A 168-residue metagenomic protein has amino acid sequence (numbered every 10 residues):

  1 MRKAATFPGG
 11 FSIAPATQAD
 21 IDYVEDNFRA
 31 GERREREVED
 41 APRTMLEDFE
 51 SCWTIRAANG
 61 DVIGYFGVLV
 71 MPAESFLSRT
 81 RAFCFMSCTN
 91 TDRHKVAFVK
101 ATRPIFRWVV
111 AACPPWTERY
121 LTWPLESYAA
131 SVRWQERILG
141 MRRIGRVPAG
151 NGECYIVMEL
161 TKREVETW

Functional and structural regions predicted by a protein language model:
G9-V24: A short beta-loop-alpha structural element at the N-terminal edge of CoA-dependent acyl/N-acetyltransferase catalytic
R33-C52: Active-site rim helix/loop that mediates acceptor-substrate recognition in acyltransferases
E50-L69: Conserved beta-hairpin
V68-F76: A conserved beta-strand-loop-helix scaffold within acyl/acetyltransferase catalytic domains
L77-H94, F98: Conserved acetyl-CoA binding element of GNAT-fold acetyltransferases
F83, A149-W168: C-terminal "cap" of GNAT-fold acetyltransferases
H94-A111: Conserved acetyl-CoA-binding loop-helix of GNAT-fold acetyltransferases
W116-E136, P148-G152: Conserved beta-strand-loop-alpha-helix junction that forms the acyl-donor binding cleft
